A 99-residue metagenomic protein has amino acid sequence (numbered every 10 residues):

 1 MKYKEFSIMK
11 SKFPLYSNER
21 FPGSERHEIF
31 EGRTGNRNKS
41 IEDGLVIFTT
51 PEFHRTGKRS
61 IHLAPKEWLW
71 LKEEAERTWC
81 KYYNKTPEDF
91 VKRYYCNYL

Functional and structural regions predicted by a protein language model:
M1-H27, T50: Short cysteine-rich loop/turn motifs with clustered Cys
R26-T34: Short N-terminal mixed-charge amphipathic segments
R33-L45, R55-L99: Polybasic, low-complexity binding patches
